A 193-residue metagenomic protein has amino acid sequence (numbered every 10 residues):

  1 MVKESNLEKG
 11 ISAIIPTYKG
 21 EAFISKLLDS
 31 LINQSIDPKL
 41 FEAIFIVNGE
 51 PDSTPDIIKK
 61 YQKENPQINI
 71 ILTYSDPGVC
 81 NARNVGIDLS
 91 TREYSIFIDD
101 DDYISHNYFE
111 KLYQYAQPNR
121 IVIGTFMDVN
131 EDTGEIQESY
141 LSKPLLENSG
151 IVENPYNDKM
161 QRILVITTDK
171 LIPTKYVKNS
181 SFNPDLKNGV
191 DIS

Functional and structural regions predicted by a protein language model:
K9-S12, E42, S193: Cell-envelope/extracellular polymer assembly enzymes that use nucleotide-activated donors
G20-Q34: Short, well-formed alpha-helical segments that are part of the catalytic scaffolds of diverse glycosyltransferases
S30, V47-D56, D99: A conserved acidic beta->alpha catalytic loop
K39-E50, I71-S75: Short beta-strand/loop segment that forms part of the nucleotide-sugar
Y74-S90: Glycine-rich, basic loop-to-helix element that forms the pyrophosphate-binding segment of sugar-nucleotide handling
S95: Short aromatic/hydrophobic "clamp" motif used to bind/position activated sugar donors
N107-S139: Conserved donor NDP-sugar-binding/catalytic core segment of glycosyltransferases
V152-S193: Conserved nucleotide-sugar donor-binding catalytic segment
